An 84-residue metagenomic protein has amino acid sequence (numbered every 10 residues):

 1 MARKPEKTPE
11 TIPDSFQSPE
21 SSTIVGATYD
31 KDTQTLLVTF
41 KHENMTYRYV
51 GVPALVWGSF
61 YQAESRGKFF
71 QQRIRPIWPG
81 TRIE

Functional and structural regions predicted by a protein language model:
A2-E84: Acidic/histidine-enriched, beta-strand-rich ligand/metal-binding domains
